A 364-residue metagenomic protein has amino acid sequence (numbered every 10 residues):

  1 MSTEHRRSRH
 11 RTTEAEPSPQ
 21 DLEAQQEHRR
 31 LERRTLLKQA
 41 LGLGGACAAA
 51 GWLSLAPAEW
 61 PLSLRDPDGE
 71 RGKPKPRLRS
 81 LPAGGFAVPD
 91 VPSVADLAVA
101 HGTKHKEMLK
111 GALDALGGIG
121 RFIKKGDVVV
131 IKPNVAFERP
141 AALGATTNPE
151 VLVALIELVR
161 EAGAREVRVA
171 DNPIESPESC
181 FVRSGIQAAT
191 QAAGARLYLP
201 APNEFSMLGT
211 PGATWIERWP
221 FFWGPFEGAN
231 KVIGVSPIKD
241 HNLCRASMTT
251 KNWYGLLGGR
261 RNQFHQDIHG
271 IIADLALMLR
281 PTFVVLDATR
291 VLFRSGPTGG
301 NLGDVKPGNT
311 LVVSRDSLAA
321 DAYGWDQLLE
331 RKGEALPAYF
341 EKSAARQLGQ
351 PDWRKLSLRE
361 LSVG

Functional and structural regions predicted by a protein language model:
M1-L31: N-terminal secretory signal peptides
R7-T13, L31-T35, N134, A170 (+1 more regions): Small/flexible residues
T13-P17, Q39, E138, L257: A periodicity- and composition-biased signal for non-globular, repetitive helical segments
S18, R29, T35-A58: N-terminal export signals
R30-L31, T35-L36, V129, M248: Short alpha-helical segments used as structural interaction elements across diverse proteins
R34-T35, Q39-A40, P133, N252: Hydrophobic alpha-helical segments, especially transmembrane helices and their immediate juxtamembrane helical caps
A50-L143, T147-D171, E175-G364: Extended, low-polarity segments enriched in aliphatic/aromatic residues
